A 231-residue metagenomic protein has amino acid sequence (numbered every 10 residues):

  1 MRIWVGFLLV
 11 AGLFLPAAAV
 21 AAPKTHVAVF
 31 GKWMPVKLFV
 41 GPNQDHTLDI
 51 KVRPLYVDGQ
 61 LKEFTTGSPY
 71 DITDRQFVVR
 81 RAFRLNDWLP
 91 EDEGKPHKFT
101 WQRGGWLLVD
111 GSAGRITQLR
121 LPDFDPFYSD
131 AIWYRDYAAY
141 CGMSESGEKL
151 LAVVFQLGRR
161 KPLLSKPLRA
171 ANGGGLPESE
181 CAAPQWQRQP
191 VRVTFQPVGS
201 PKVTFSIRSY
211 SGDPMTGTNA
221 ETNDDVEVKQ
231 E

Functional and structural regions predicted by a protein language model:
M1-W4: Positively charged n-region of N-terminal signal peptides that target proteins for export
G6-P16: Bacterial N-terminal signal peptides
A17-P23: Boundary at the C-terminal end of the N-terminal hydrophobic targeting segment
V27-K62, T100-L121, L150-A170, V203-K229: Surface-exposed loop/turn elements that mediate protein-protein interactions on large endomembrane-trafficking
Q60-I116: A glycine-rich, hydrophobic loop/mini-helix early in the fold
Q60-P69, D123-A131, G173-Q185: Repeated scaffold domains used in trafficking and secretory/extracellular systems, primarily beta-propellers
D74-R75, R135-D136, V191: Short coil/turn segments that connect the beta-strands within blades of beta-propeller domains
R81-F83, H97-T100, A139-S146, F195-S200: Beta-strand C-termini and the immediately following turn/loop, strongest in propeller blades
